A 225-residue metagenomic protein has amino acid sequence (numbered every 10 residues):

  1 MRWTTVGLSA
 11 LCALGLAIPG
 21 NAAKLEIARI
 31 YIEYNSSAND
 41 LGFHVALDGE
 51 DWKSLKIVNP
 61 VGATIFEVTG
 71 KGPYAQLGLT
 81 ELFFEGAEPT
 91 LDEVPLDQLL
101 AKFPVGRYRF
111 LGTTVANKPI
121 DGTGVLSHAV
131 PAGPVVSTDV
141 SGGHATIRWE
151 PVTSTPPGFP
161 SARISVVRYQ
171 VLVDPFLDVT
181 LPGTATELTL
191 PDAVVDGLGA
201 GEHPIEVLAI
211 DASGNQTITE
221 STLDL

Functional and structural regions predicted by a protein language model:
I18-A22: Sec/Tat signal peptide C-region and signal peptidase I cleavage site
A23-D97, V105, R109: Long, polar/Ser/Thr-enriched low-complexity segments that form simple helices or flexible linkers at protein ends
F43-V45, G143-R163: Conserved aromatic anchor
G62-V94, R163-L198: Recognizes extended acidic, P/S/T-rich segments that occur within or adjacent to Ig-like beta-sandwich modules
Q98, V115-D121, D211-T217: Short acidic/polar inter-strand loop motif in beta-rich domains
F103-V115, A200-A209: Short, aromatic- and glycine-rich surface loops/edge beta-strands on solvent-exposed regions
K118-A132: Proline/serine/threonine-rich low-complexity linkers at boundaries of modular beta-sandwich domains
V194-T219: Beta-strand-rich modules
